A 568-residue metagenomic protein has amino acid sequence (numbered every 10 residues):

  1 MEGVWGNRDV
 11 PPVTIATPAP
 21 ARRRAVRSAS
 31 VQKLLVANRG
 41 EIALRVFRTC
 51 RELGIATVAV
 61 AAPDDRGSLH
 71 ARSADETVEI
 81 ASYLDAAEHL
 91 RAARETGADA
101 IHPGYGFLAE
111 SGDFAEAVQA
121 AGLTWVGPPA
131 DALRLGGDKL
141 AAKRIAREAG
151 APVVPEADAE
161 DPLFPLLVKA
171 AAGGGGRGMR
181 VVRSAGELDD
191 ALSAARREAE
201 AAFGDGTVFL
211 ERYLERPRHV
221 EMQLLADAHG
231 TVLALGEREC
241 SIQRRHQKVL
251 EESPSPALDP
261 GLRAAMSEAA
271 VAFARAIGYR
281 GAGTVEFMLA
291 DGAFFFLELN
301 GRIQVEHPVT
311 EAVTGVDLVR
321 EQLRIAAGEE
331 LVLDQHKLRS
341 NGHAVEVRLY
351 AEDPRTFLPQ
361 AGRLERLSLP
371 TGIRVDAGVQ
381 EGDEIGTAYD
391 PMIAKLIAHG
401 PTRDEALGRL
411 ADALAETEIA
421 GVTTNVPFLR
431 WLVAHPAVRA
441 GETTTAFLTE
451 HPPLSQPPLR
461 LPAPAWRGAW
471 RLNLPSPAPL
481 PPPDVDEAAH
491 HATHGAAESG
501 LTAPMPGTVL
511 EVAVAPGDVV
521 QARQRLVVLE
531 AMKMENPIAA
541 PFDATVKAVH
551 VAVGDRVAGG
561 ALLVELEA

Functional and structural regions predicted by a protein language model:
M1-R8: Polybasic, low-complexity intrinsically disordered segments
W5, V13-V285, L289-Q304: N-terminal beta-alpha lobe that positions the nucleotide/phosphoryl donor in ATP/NTP-coupled carboxylate activation
A74, H229, R302, G315 (+4 more regions): ATP/adenylate-binding site constellation spanning eukaryotic-like Ser/Thr protein kinases, ABC-transporter
F164-L166, R177-G178, G206-V208, R218-M222 (+19 more regions): Structural beta-strand/beta-sheet cores of well-ordered domains, especially the beta-sheet scaffolds that support
A170, R180, E211-L214, L224 (+9 more regions): Replace "in large, NTP-powered and nucleic-acid-processing enzymes" with "in large, NTP-powered factors and other
A270, P308-E311, V316-E498, Q524-R525 (+1 more regions): Catalytic cores of soluble metabolic enzymes centered on carboxylation/carboxyl-transfer
H491-A568: Structured functional modules or segments
